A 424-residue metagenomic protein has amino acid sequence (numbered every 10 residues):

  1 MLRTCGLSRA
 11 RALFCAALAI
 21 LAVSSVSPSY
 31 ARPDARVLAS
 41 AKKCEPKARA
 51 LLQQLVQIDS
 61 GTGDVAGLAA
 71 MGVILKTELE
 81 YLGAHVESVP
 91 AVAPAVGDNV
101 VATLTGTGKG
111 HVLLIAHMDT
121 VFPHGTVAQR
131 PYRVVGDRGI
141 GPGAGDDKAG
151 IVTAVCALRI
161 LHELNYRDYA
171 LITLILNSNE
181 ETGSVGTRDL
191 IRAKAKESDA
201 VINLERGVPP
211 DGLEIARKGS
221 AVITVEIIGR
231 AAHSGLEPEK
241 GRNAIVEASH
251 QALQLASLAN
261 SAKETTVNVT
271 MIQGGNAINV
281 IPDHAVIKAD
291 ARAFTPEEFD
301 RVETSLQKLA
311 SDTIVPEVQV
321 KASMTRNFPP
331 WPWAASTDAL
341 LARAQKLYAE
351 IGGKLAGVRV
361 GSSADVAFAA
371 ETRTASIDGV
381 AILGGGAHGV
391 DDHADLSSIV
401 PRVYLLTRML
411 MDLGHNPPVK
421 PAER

Functional and structural regions predicted by a protein language model:
M1-C15, S25: Bacterial N-terminal signal peptides that target proteins for export
I20-S29: C-terminal segment of classical bacterial N-terminal signal peptides
R32-P142, I160-Y169, V366: Acidic/His- and Gly-rich active-site-bordering loop/insert found across diverse amide/peptide-bond hydrolases
R32-R36, A50, S60, G83 (+3 more regions): Metal-dependent amide/peptide-bond hydrolase catalytic core, centered on the "pita-bread" metallohydrolase fold
H111-L113, G139, D199-N203, T224: Short glycine-aspartate micro-motif
L113, T173-I175, K321: A structural signal for isolated positions on well-ordered beta-strands in alpha/beta enzyme cores
I140-V152, E181, R242-I245, H393-V400: Short, conserved micro-motifs enriched in small and acidic residues
G143, D147-S220, N260, G414 (+1 more regions): Acidic/histidine-rich catalytic neighborhood of metal-dependent amide-processing enzymes
